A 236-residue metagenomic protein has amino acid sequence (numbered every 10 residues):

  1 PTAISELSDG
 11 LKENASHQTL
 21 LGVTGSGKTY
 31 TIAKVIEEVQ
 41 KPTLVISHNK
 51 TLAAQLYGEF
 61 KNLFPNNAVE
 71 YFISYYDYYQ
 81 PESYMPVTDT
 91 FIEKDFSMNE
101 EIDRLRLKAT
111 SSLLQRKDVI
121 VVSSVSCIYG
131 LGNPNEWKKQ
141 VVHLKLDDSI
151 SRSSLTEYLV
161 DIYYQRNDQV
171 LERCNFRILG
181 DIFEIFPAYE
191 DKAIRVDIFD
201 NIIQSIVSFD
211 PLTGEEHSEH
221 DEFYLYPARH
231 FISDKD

Functional and structural regions predicted by a protein language model:
P1-D236: ASCE RecA-like P-loop NTPase motor cores that couple ATP hydrolysis to mechanical translocation on nucleic acids
